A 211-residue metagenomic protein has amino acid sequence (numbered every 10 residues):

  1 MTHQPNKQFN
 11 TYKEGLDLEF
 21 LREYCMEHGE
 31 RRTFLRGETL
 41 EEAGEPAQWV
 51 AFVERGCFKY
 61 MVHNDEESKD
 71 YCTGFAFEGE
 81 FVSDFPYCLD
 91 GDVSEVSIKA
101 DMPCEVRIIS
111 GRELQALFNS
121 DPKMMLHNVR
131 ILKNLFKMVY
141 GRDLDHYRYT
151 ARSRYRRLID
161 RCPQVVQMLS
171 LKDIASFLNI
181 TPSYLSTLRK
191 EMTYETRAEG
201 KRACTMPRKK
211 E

Functional and structural regions predicted by a protein language model:
M1-R31, L35, Y87: Cyclic nucleotide-binding regulatory module and flanking cytosolic helices
R32, A51, G74, K99 (+3 more regions): Residues that recognize and position ribonucleotide moieties
T39-A100: Cyclic nucleotide-binding regulatory domains
M61, D84-F85, A116-L117, L158 (+1 more regions): Residues that scaffold the ATP/ADP-binding catalytic core of kinase and kinase-like folds
E80-F81, E113, Y184: Short, well-ordered alpha-helical scaffold segment located in the soluble/lumenal catalytic or ligand-binding core
S94, E113-T150, R154: A small-molecule sensor/coupling module
Y149-E211: Phosphate-/nucleic-acid-contacting segments
